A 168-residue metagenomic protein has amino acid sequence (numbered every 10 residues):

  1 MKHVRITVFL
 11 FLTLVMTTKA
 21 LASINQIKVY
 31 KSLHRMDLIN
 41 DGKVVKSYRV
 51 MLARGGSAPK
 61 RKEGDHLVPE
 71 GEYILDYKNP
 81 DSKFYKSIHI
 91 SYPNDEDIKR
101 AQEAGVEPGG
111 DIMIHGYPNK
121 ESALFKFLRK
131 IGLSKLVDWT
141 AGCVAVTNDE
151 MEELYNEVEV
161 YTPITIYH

Functional and structural regions predicted by a protein language model:
M1-V8: Bacterial N-terminal signal peptides that target proteins for export
F11-A20: Hydrophobic h-region of N-terminal signal peptides that target proteins for export in Gram-negative bacteria
L21-G55: A structural motif detector for short, solvent-exposed N-terminal "entry" segments of globular domains
A22-N25, L52-D76, D95-R100, N148-D149: N-terminal post-signal-peptidase region of extra-cytosolic proteins
Q26, S47-R49, E72, D111 (+1 more regions): Well-ordered beta-strand positions in beta-sheet-rich domains
Y30, M51-A53, D76, S91 (+1 more regions): A structural detector for beta-sheet-dominated domains
D37-L38, S47, S57-K60, K83-K86 (+1 more regions): Short, solvent-exposed loop/turn elements at domain surfaces
N79-H168: Exported/periplasmic cell-wall-interacting domains
